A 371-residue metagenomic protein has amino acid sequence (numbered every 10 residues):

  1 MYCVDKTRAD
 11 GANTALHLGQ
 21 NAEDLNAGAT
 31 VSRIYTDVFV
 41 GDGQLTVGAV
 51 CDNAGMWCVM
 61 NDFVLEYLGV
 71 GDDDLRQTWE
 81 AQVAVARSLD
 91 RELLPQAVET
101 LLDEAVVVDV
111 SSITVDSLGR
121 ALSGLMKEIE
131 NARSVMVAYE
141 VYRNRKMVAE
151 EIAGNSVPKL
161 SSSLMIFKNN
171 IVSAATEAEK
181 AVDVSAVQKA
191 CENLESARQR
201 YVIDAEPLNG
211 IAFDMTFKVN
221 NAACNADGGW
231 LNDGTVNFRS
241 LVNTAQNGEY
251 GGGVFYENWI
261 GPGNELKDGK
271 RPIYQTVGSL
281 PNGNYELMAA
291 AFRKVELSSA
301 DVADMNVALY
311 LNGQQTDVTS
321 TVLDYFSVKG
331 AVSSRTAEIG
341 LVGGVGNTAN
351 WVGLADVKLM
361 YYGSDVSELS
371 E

Functional and structural regions predicted by a protein language model:
M1, A54-W57, E265-D268, P281 (+2 more regions): Extended, low-complexity, turn-rich repeat/linker tracts enriched in Gly/Pro/Ser/Thr and Asp/Glu that occur
M1, R33-V38, F63, C224 (+3 more regions): Extra-cytoplasmic beta-strand recognition segments
M1-R8, S299-Q314: Short, surface-exposed beta-strand/strand-loop-strand elements in extracellular ectodomains
A22-G28, G252-P272, D317-T319: Extracellular beta-rich ligand/substrate-recognition surface
L25-A27, G48-W57, G340-N350: Short beta-strand-plus-loop segments that form exposed binding edges in beta-rich domains
D37-C51, K329-G343: Noncatalytic modules at the cell exterior or secretory-pathway interfaces, chiefly beta-strand-rich lectin/adhesion
D72-S112, I129-A181, L369-E371: Amphipathic, heptad-repeat alpha-helical segments
K218-G261: Extracellular glycan-recognition surfaces and repeat-rich motifs
